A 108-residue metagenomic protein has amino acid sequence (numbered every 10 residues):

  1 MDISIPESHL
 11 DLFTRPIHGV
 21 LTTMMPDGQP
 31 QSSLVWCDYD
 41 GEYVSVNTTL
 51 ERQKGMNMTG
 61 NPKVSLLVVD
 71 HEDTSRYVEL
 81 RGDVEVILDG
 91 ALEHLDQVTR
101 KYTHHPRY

Functional and structural regions predicted by a protein language model:
M1-E7, R76-Y108: Charged, gly/pro-rich active-site loop segments
M1-G19: Short, basic/aromatic recognition patches
D11, D27, E72-T74: Generic marker of residues within folded, mature protein domains
F13-T14, T59-G60, T99: Alpha-helix boundary recognition
P16-L50, M58, V64-V68, Y77-E79: Short beta-strand segments
M25, V69-H71, P106-Y108: A short, aromatic/hydrophobic, helix- or strand-capping loop or linear motif that either lines the entrance/gate
R52-K54, D73: Short, surface-exposed beta-strand-loop junctions and turns on beta-sheet-rich folds
